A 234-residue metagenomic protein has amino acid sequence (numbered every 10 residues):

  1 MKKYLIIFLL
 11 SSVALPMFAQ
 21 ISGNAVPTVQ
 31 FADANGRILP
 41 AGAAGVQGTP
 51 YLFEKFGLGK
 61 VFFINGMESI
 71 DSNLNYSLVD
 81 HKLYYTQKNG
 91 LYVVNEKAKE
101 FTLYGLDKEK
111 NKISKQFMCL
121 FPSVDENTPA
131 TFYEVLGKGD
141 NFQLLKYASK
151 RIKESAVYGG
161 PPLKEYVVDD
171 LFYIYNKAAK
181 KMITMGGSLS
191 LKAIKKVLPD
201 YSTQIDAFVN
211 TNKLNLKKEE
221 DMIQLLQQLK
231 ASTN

Functional and structural regions predicted by a protein language model:
M1-A25, L225: Bacterial Sec-dependent N-terminal signal peptides
P16, A98-T102, A193, Q204: Exposed alpha-helical structural elements
M17-G48: Sec-dependent signal peptide cleavage junction
P40-A43, F53-F62: A short, Trp-centered hydrophobic/proline-enriched beta-strand micro-motif
T49-F53, G66: Short acidic/polar N-terminal linker immediately downstream of export determinants
G59-S188: Aromatic-patch recognition
K177-D206: Flexible, solvent-exposed short loops/turns enriched in glycine
K195-N234: Long, compositionally biased interface segments
